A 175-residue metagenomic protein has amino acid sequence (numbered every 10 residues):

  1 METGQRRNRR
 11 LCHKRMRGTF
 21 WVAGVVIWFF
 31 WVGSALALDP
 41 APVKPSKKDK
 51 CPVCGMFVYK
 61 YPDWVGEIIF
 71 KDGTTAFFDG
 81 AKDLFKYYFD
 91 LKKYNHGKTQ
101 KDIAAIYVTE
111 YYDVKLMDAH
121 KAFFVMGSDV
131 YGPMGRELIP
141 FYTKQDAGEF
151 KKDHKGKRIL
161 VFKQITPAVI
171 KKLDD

Functional and structural regions predicted by a protein language model:
M1-G18: N-terminal secretory signal peptides that target proteins for export/translocation
W21-V32: Bacterial N-terminal signal peptides
G33-A37: Sec/Tat signal peptide C-region and signal peptidase I cleavage site
K48: Residues immediately within or flanking Cys/His clusters that coordinate Zn2+ in small zinc-binding modules
C51: Short cysteine-rich clusters marking metal-coordination/redox-active sites
G55: Cys/His-coordinated zinc-binding microdomains
G73-L116: Mid-length scaffold segments of soluble, non-membrane domains
T99-F162: Thiol/selenol-based redox catalytic cores and closely related redox-interacting motifs
